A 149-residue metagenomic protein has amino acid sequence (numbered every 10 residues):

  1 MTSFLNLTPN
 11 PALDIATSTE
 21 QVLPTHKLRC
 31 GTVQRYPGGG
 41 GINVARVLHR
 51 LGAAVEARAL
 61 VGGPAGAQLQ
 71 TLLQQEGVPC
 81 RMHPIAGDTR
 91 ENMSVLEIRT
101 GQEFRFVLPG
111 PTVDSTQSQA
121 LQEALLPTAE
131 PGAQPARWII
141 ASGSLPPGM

Functional and structural regions predicted by a protein language model:
M1-R58, A67-Q68: Glycine-rich phosphate/adenosyl-contacting loop at the front of the ribokinase-like
F4-L5, R137-I139: Hydrophobic beta-strand segments of well-ordered beta-sheets in folded domains
R50-W138: Conserved N-terminal subdomain of the carbohydrate kinase-like
A141-L145: Glycine-rich beta-strand-to-loop/alpha-helix junction loops that act as flexible
P147-M149: Active-site core of PLP-dependent enzymes with the aminotransferase class I/II
